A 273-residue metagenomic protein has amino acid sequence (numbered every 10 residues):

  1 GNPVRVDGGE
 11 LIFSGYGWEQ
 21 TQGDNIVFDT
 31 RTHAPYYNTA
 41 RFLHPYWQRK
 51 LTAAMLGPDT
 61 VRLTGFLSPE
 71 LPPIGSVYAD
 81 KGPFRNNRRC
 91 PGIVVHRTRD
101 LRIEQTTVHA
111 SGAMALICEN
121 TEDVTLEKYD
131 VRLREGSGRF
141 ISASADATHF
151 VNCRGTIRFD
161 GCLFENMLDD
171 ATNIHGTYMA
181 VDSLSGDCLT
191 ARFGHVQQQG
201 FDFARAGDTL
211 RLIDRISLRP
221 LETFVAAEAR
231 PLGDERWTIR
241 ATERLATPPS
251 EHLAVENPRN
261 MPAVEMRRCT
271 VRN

Functional and structural regions predicted by a protein language model:
G1, R5-D7, A110, K128 (+2 more regions): Polar low-complexity intrinsically disordered regions
G1-H109, R134-I141, E165-A263: Extracellular polysaccharide-degrading/modifying enzymes targeting complex plant/algal/animal polysaccharides
G92, R97-L101, Q105, A113 (+8 more regions): Detector for repetitive beta-architecture
M114-L116, G136: A generic structural signal for short coil/turn motifs at secondary-structure boundaries
C118-N120, K128: Glycine-rich, histidine-containing beta strand-loop boundary motifs that form or position
K128-R134: Surface-exposed extracellular loop regions of Gram-negative outer-membrane beta-barrel proteins
I141-V151: Short coil-to-beta transitions that initiate beta-strands within beta-rich domains
N152-I157, G161, E222-F224, E228: Extended, hydrophobic interaction surfaces within ordered domains
